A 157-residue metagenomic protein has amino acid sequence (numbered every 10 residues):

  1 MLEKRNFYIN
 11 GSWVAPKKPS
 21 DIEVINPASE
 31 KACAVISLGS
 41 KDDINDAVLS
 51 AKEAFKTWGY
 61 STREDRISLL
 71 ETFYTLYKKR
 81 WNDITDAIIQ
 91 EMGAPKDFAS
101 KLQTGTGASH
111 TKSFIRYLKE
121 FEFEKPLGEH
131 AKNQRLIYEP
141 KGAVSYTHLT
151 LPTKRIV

Functional and structural regions predicted by a protein language model:
M1-R135: N-terminal Rossmann-like NAD(P)+-binding subdomain of aldehyde/semialdehyde dehydrogenases
E3, E139-A143: Short coil/turn connectors at secondary-structure junctions
N6, T153-K154: Low-complexity, intrinsically disordered short peptide segments enriched in small/polar/basic residues
T147-T153: Conserved small/polar residues in nucleotide/adenosyl-binding loops
